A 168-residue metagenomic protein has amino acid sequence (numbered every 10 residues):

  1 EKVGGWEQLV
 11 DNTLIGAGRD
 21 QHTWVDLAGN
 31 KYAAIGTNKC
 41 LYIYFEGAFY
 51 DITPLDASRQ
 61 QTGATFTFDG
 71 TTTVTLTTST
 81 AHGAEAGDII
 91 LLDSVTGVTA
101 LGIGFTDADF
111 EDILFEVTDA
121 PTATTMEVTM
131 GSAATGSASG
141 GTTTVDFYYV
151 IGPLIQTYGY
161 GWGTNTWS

Functional and structural regions predicted by a protein language model:
E1-S58: N-terminal beta-propeller domains
L14-D26, N30-I35, G87-D93, F110-D119 (+1 more regions): Short hydrophobic/aromatic-rich beta-strand motifs
A33, Y158-W162, W167: Viral virion structural and adsorption modules
I52-W162: Small/polar beta-strand repeat architecture
